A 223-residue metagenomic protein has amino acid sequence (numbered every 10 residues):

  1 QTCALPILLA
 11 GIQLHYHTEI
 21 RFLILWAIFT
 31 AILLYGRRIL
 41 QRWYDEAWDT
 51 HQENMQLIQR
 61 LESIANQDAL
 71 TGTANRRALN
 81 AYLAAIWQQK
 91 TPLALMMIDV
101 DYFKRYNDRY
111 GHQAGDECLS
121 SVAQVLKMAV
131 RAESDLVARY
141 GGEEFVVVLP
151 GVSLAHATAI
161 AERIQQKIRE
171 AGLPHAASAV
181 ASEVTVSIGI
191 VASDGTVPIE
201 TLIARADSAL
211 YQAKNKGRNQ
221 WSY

Functional and structural regions predicted by a protein language model:
T2-L5: Short, small-residue-biased leader/transition segments that mark boundaries at the very start of proteins
Q13, H17-L70, R77-I86, R139: Signal-transducing coiled-coil linker helices
L61-A81, I98-H112, S120: Conserved nucleotide-binding and Mg2+-coordinating catalytic segments in signaling enzymes
E62-A65, R76-P92, S121-A132, P150: Short regulatory alpha-helical coupling segments that immediately precede and/or link into cyclic nucleotide signaling
N66, G111, D116, A123-A157 (+1 more regions): Conserved helix-loop-beta segment at the catalytic/binding core of cyclic-nucleotide signaling proteins
N80-Y110, L126, L136-A138: Active-site-proximal structural segments of metal-dependent nucleotidyl cyclase/transferase enzymes
L154-E162, V191-S222: Catalytic-core segments of nucleotide cyclases and related cyclic-nucleotide turnover enzymes
A159, I168-V186: Catalytic core regions of nucleotide second-messenger enzymes
